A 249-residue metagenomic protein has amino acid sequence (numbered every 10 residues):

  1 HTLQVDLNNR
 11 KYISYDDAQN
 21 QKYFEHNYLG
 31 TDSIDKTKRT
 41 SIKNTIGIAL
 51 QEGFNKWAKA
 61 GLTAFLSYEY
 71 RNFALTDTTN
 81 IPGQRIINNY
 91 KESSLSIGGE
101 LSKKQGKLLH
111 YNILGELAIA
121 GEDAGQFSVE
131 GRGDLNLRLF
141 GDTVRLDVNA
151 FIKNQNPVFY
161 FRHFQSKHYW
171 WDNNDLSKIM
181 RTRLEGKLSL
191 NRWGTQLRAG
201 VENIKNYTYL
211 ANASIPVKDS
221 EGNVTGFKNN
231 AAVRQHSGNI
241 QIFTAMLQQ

Functional and structural regions predicted by a protein language model:
H1-D16, T31-Q249: Exposed, low-structure sequence patches enriched in small/polar residues
Y23-Y28: N-terminal extension/subdomain marker
